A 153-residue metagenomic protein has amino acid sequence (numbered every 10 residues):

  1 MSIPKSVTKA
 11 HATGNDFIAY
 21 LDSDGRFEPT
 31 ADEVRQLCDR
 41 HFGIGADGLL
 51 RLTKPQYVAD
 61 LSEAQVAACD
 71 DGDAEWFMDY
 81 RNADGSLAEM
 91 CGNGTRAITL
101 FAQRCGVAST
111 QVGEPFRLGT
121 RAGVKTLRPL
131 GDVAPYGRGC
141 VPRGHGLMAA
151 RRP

Functional and structural regions predicted by a protein language model:
M1-V133, C140: A glycine-rich beta-to-alpha transition motif near the start of alpha/beta enzyme domains, typified by
Y136-G146, R151-R152: Low-complexity basic/metal-binding stretches
